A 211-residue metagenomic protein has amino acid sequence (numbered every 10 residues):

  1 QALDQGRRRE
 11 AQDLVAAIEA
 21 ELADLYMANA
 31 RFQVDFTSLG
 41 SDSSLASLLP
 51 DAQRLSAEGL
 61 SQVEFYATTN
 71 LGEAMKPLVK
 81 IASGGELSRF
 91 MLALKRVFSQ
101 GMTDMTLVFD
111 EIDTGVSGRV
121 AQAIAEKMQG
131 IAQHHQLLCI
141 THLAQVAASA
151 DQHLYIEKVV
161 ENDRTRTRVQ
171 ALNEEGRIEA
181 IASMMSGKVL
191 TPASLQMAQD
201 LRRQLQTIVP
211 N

Functional and structural regions predicted by a protein language model:
Q1-P50: Charged, surface-exposed helical/loop "interaction arms" that form contiguous linear patches used for dimerization
V34-S38, A67-L71, L94-R96, E157-K158 (+1 more regions): Flexible glycine-/small-residue-rich
D51-Q53, M75-I81: Short pre-catalytic strand/loop immediately N-terminal to key active-site residues, enriched for Gly-Thr
Q62-G72, P77, G85-L107: GG-anchored amphipathic helix commonly corresponding to the ABC/SMC/Rad50 NBD signature/C-loop
K76, G101-M102, T114-Q122: Conserved D-loop-proximal element of ABC-family nucleotide-binding domains
D110-E111: Walker B catalytic acidic pair
R119-N211: C-terminal lobe/lid and adjacent interdomain/linker elements of RecA-like ASCE P-loop ATPase modules
